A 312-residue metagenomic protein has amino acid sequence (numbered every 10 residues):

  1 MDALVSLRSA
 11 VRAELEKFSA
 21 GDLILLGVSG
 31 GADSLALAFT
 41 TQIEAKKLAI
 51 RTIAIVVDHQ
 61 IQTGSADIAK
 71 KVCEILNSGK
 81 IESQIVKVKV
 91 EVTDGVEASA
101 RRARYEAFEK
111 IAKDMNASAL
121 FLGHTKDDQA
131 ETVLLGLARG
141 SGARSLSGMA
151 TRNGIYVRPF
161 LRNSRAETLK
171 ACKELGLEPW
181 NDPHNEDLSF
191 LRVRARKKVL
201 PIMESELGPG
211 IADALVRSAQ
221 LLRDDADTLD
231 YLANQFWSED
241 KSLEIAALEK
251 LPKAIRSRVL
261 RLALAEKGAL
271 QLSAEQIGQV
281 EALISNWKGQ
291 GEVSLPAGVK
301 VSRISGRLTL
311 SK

Functional and structural regions predicted by a protein language model:
M1-L200: Core alpha/beta nucleotide-donor-binding catalytic domains of modification enzymes
D2-D33, A45, I53, V57-H59 (+8 more regions): AMP-forming adenylation/ATP pyrophosphatase catalytic core
D67, G210, L272-E275: Alpha-helix N-cap and coil->helix boundary residues
E174, I211, R223: Glycine-rich active-site loop/lid subdomains used to bind and stabilize high-energy intermediates
I202-A214: Inter-helical turn/loop segments and adjacent helix faces that build the functional surface of alpha-helical bundle
